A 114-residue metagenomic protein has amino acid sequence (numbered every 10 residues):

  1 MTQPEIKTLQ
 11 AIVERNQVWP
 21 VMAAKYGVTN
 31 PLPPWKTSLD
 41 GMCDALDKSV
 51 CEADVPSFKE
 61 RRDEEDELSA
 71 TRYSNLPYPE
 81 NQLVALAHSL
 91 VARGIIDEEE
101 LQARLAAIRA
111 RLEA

Functional and structural regions predicted by a protein language model:
M1-A114: A charge-rich, low-complexity, intrinsically flexible signal that marks solvent-exposed coils, linkers, repeats
